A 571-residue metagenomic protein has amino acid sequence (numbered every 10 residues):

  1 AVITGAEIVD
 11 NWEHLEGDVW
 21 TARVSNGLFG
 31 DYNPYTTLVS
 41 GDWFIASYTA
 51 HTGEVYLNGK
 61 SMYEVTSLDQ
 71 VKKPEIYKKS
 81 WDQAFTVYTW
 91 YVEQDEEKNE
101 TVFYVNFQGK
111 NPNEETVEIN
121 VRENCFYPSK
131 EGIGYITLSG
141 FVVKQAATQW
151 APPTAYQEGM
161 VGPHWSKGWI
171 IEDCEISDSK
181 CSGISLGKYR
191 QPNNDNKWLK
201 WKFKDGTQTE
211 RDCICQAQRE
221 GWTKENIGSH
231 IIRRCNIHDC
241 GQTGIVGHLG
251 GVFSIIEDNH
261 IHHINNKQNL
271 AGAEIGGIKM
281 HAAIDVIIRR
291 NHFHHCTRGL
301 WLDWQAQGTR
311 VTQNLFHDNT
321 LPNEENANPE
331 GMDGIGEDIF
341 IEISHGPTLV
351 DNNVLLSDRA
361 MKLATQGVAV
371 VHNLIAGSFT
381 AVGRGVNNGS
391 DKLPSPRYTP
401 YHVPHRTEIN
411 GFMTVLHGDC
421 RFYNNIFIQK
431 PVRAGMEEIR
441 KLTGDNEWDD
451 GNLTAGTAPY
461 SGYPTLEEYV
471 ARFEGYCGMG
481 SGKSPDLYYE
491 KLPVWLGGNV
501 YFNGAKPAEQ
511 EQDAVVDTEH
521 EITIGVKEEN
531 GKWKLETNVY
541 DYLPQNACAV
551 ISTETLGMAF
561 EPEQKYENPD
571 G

Functional and structural regions predicted by a protein language model:
A1-W165, I170, E175-S177, S185 (+5 more regions): Extracellular polysaccharide-degrading/modifying enzymes targeting complex plant/algal/animal polysaccharides
T49, A84, N120-R122, A155 (+5 more regions): Residues that act as N-cap/strand-start positions at coil-to-secondary-structure junctions
C125, E158-M160, S182-G183, T243-G244 (+14 more regions): Structural detector of coil-to-beta-strand junctions
K130, P153, P163, K224-E225 (+6 more regions): Residue-level marker of regulatory loop/turn positions in helix-turn-helix DNA-binding domains and in histidine
G134-A147, K167-C181, N193-C213, K224-T243 (+10 more regions): Right-handed parallel beta-helix
V386: Glycan-recognition and catalytic cores of secretory/periplasmic carbohydrate-active enzymes
L393-V403: Leucine-rich repeat domain C-terminal region
